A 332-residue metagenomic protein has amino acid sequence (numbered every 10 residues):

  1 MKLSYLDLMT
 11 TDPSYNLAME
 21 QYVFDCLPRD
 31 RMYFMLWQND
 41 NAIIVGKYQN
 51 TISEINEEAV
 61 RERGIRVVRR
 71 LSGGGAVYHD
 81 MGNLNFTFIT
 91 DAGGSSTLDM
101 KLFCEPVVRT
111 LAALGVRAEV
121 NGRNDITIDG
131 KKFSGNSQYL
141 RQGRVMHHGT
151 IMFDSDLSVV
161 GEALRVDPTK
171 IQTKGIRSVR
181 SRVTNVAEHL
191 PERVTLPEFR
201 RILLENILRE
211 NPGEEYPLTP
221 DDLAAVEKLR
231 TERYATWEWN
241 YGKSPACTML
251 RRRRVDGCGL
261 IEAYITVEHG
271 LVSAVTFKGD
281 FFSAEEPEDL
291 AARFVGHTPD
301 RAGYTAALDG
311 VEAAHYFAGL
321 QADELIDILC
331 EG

Functional and structural regions predicted by a protein language model:
M1-L98: N-terminal lobe of the biotin/lipoate ligase/transferase fold
N83-N124: Contiguous, small/hydrophobic- and glycine-enriched helical/loop subdomains that border and often "cap" functional
T90-S96, A187-R193, G279-S283: A generic structural motif
V107, S134, Q142-G242, E285-G332: Long, positively charged amphipathic alpha-helical accessory segments at protein N-termini or as interdomain linkers
V116-D129, E215-L223: Short, surface-exposed recognition loops or helix-turn segments adjacent to catalytic cores
S137-Q138, I151, R253, I261-G279: Short beta-strand elements
L223-E268: Structured beta-strand/loop patches that form or line metal/cofactor-binding pockets in enzymes
